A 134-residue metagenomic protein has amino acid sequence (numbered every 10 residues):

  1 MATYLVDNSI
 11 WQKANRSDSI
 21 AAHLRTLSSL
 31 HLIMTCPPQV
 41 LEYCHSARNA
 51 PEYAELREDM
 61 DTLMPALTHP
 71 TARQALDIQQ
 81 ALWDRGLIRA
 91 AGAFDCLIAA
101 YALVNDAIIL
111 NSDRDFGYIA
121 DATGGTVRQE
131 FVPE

Functional and structural regions predicted by a protein language model:
M1-T3, V104-E134: Acidic, PIN/NYN-like endoribonuclease modules and their adjacent C-terminal/linker elements
M1-T35, C44-R57: Short, well-structured N-terminal submotif of metal-dependent ribonuclease cores
Y4, L32-M34, D61-A66, I108: Short loop->beta-strand "edge-of-pocket" segments that line small-molecule binding or catalytic clefts across diverse
I10-W11, Q39, T71, I98 (+1 more regions): Alpha-helix capping/helix-boundary segments
A21, V40, Y53, A72-L76 (+1 more regions): A general structural signal for well-ordered alpha-helical segments in protein cores
E42-Y43, Q74, Y118-I119: Phosphate- and divalent-cation-binding pockets in alpha/beta enzyme and binding domains that engage nucleotide-derived
A50-A54, W83-D84, V127-E130: Short, hinge-like loop/turn segments at secondary-structure boundaries
M64-S112: Active-site neighborhoods of divalent-metal-dependent phosphate/nucleic-acid chemistry enzymes
